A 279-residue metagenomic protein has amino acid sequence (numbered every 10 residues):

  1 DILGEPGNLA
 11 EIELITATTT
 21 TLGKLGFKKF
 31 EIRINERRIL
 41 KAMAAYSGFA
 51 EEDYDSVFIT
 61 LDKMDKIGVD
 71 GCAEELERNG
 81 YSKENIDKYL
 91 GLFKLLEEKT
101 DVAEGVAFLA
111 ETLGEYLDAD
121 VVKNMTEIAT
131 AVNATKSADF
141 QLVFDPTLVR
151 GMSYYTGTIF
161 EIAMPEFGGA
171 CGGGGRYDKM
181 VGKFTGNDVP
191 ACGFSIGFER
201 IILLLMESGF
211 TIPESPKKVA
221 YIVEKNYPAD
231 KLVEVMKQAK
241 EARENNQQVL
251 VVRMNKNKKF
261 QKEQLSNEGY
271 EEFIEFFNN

Functional and structural regions predicted by a protein language model:
D1-K28, E75-N279: Positively charged, Gly/Ser-enriched RNA/tRNA-binding surfaces
A17, N35-A42, A107: Short, conserved phosphate-binding/catalytic loop or strand-edge motifs used in phosphoryl-/nucleotidyl-transfer
K29-R38, V57, V143-T147: Short, surface-exposed recognition loops or helix-turn segments adjacent to catalytic cores
I32-N35, M64-V69, D120: Short acidic alpha-helix initiation/capping motifs at coil-to-helix transition points, especially at protein N-termini
R38-I39, T60, K258-K259: Short secondary-structure capping/turn micro-motifs that flank functional sites
K41-A45, L203-L205: A short acidic (Asp/Glu
M43-A44, G48, A103: Active-site-proximal loop/short-helix segments that contain or immediately flank catalytic acid/base residue(s)
F49-C72: Acidic, His- and aromatic-enriched active-site or binding-groove loops in soluble protein domains that engage sugars
